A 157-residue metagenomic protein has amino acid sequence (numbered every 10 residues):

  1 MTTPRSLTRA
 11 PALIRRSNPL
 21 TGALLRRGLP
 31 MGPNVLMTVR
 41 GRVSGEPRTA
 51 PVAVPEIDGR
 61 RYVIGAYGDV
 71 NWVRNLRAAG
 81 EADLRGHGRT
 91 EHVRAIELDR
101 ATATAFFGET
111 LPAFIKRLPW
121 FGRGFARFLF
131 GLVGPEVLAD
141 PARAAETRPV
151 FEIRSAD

Functional and structural regions predicted by a protein language model:
M1-R27: Extreme N-terminal tail/first-helix region
T21-A23, T49-A50, V137-A139: A generic local structural motif
G22-L29, V54-R61, A101: Short charge-dense sequence patches
L25-R27, R61-R74: Covalent nucleotidyltransferase core used to form phosphodiester bonds in nucleic acids
L29-P33, T147: A short, polar/charged loop/turn motif at coil->beta-strand junctions and beta-hairpin connectors
G32-Y67: Short beta-strand segments
Y67-E152, A156: Short, structured beta-strand-loop surface elements
